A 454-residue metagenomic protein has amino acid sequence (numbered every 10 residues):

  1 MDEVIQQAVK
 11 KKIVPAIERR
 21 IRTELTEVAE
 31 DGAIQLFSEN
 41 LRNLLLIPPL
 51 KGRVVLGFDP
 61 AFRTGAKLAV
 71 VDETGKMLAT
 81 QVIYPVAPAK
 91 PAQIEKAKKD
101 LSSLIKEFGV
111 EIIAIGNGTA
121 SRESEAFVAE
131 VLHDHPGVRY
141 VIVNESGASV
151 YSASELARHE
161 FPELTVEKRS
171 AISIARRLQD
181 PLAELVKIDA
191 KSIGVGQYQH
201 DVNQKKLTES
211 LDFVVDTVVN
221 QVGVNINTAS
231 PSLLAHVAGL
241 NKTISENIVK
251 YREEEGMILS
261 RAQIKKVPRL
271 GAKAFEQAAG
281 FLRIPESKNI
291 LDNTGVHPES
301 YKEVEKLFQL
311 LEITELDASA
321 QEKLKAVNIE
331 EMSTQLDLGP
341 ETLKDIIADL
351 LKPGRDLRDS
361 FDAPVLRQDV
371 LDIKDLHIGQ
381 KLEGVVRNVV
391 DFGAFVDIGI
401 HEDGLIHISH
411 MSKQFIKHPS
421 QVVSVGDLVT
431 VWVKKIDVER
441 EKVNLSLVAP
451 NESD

Functional and structural regions predicted by a protein language model:
M1-G57, A61-E163, A171: Duplex nucleic acid-engaging cores and interfaces of nucleic-acid transaction enzymes
M1-K51, S300, E305-Q368: Extended, charged alpha/beta regions that create polyanion-binding interfaces
V150, H159-M257, E276-E303, F308 (+3 more regions): Long, highly charged, low-complexity intrinsically disordered interaction regions that mediate electrostatic DNA/RNA
H377, I416-T430: Short nucleic-acid-contacting surface segments enriched for D/E, G, S/T with interspersed K/R
V386-R387, G426-E441: Flexible glycine-rich surface loops and low-complexity tracts that mediate binding to linear polymers
D391-V396, D403, E441-N444: Short aromatic-glycine-enriched beta-strand elements
E402-V422: Beta-strand/loop nucleic-acid-binding surfaces
E439-D454: OB-fold/S1-family single-stranded nucleic acid-binding modules
